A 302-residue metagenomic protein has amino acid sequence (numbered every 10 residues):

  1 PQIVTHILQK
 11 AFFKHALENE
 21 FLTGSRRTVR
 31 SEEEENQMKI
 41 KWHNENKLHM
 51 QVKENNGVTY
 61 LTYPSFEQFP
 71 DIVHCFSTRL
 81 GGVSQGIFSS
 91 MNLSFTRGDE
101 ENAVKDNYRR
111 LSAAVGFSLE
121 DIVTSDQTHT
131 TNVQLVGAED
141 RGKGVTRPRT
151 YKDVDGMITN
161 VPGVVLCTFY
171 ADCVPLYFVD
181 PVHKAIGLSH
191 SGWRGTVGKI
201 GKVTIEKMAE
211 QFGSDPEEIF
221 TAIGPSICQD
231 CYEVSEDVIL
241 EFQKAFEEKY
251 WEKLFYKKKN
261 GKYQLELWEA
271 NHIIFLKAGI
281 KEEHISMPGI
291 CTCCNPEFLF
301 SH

Functional and structural regions predicted by a protein language model:
Q2-L8: Extreme N-terminal basic, low-complexity initiation segments that serve as generic localization/processing leaders
H15, K39-H302: Active-site microenvironment for binding and transforming phosphate-containing groups
R26-R30: Basic polycationic patches enriched in arginine
E33-E35: Intrinsically disordered, glycine-rich low-complexity segments
